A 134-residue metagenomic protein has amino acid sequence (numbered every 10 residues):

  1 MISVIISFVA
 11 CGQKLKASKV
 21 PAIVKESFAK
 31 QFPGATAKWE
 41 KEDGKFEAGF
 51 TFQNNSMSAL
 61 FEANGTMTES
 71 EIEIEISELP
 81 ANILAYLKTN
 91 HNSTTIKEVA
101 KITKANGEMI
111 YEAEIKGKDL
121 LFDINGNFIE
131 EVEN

Functional and structural regions predicted by a protein language model:
M1-S18: Bacterial Sec-dependent N-terminal signal peptides
Q13-K14, K45-E47, I72, V99-K101: Short, recurring structural edge motifs at helix starts
L15-G34, S77-T95: Short, non-transmembrane alpha-helical segments in secretory-pathway proteins
A22-N55: N-terminal targeting signals for Sec/Tat export/insertion, comprising classic cleavable signal peptides
G44, A48-I72, K118-E133: Amphipathic N-proximal alpha-helical interface segments
A48, G107-K118: Conserved histidines in hydrophobic membrane contexts and catalytic metal-binding motifs
L84, K88-N92, K97-E108, I124-N134: Flexible "stalk/tail and boundary" regions
